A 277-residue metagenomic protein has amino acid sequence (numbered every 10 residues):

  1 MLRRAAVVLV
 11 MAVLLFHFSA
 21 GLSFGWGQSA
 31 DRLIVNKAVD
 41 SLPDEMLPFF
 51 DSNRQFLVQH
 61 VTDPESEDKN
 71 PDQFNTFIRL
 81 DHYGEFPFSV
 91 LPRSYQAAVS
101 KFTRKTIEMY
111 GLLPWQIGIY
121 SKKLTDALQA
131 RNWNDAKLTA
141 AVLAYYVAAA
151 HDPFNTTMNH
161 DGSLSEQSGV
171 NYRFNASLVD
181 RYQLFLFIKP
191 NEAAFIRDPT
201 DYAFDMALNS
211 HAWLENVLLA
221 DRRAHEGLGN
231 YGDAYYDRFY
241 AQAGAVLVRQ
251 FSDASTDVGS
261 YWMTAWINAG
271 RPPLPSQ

Functional and structural regions predicted by a protein language model:
M1-R4: Positively charged n-region of N-terminal signal peptides that target proteins for export
V7-V8, N36: General helical structural elements
V8-H17: Bacterial N-terminal signal peptides
S19-L138, N159-A234, R238-S252, T256-Q277: N-terminal, motif-rich segments that launch catalysis or mediate targeting to/interaction with membranes, typified by
D31, L138-N159: Active-site alpha-helical segments that house and flank conserved acidic catalytic motifs for diphosphate chemistry
